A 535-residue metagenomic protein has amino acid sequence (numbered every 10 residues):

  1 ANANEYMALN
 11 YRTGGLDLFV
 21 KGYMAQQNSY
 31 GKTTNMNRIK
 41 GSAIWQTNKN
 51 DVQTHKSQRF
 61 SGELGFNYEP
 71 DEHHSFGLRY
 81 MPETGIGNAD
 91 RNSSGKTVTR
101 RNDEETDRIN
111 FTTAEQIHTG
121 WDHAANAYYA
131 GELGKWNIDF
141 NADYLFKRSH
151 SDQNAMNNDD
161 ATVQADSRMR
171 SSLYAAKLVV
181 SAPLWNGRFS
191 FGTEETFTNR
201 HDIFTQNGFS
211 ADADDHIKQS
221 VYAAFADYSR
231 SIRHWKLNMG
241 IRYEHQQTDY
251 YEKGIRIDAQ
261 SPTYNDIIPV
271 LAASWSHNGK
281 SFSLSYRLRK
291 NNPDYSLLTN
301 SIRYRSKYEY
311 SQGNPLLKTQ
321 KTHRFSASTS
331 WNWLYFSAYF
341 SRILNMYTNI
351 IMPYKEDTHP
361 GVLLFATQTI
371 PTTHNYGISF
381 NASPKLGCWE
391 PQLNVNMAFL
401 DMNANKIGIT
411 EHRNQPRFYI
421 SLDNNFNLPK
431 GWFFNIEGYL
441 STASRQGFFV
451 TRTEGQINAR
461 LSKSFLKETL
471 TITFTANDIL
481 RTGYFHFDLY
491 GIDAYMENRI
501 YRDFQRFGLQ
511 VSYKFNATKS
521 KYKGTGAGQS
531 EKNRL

Functional and structural regions predicted by a protein language model:
A1-K96, T112-F146, L178-E194, S229 (+13 more regions): Membrane-proximal, glycine/serine-rich, low-complexity loop/turn segments characteristic of large bacterial
G31-A43, A89-T106, H150-D159, H201-F209 (+10 more regions): Outer-membrane beta-barrel translocator domains and adjoining extracellular loop/strand segments of Gram-negative
I44-N50, E105-T113, N158-Q164, N207-D212 (+9 more regions): Extracytoplasmic loops and strand-loop junctions of Gram-negative outer membrane beta-barrel proteins
T54-K56, E115-W121, T162-S172, S210-S220 (+7 more regions): Replace "Gram-negative outer membrane beta-barrel proteins" with "bacterial and organellar outer membrane beta-barrel
L145, M169-A175, T196, D266-I268: Extended non-catalytic domains of envelope/secretory-pathway proteins
L173-K177, V221-A223, Q312, K318 (+3 more regions): Outer membrane beta-barrel strand-and-loop segments of large Gram-negative receptors, especially TonB-dependent
S190-S276, S285: Signature of Gram-negative outer-membrane beta-barrel scaffolds
R481: Short acidic/polar inter-strand loop motif in beta-rich domains
